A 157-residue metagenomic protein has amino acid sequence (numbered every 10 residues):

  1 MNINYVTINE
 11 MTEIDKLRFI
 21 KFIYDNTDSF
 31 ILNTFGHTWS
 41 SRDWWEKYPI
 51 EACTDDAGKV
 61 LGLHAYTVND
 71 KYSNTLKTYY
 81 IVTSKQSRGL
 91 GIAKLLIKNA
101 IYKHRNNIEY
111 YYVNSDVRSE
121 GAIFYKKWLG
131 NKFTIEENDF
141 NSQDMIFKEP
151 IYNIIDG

Functional and structural regions predicted by a protein language model:
M1-H37, T54: Short amphipathic alpha-helix that is part of the acyltransferase structural core
S41-A52, G62, K77: A short helix-loop-beta-strand connector motif used in the catalytic cores of GNAT acetyltransferases and, in some
C53, Y66-N69, T83: GNAT/GCN5-related N-acetyltransferase fold signature
L61-G62, E137: A structural microfeature
N74-K85: Conserved acetyl-CoA binding element of GNAT-fold acetyltransferases
T83, G89-Y102: Conserved acetyl-CoA-binding loop-helix of GNAT-fold acetyltransferases
Y111-K126, D139-Q143: Conserved beta-strand-loop-alpha-helix junction that forms the acyl-donor binding cleft
K126-G157: Active-site/acyl-donor-binding loops of N-acyltransferases
